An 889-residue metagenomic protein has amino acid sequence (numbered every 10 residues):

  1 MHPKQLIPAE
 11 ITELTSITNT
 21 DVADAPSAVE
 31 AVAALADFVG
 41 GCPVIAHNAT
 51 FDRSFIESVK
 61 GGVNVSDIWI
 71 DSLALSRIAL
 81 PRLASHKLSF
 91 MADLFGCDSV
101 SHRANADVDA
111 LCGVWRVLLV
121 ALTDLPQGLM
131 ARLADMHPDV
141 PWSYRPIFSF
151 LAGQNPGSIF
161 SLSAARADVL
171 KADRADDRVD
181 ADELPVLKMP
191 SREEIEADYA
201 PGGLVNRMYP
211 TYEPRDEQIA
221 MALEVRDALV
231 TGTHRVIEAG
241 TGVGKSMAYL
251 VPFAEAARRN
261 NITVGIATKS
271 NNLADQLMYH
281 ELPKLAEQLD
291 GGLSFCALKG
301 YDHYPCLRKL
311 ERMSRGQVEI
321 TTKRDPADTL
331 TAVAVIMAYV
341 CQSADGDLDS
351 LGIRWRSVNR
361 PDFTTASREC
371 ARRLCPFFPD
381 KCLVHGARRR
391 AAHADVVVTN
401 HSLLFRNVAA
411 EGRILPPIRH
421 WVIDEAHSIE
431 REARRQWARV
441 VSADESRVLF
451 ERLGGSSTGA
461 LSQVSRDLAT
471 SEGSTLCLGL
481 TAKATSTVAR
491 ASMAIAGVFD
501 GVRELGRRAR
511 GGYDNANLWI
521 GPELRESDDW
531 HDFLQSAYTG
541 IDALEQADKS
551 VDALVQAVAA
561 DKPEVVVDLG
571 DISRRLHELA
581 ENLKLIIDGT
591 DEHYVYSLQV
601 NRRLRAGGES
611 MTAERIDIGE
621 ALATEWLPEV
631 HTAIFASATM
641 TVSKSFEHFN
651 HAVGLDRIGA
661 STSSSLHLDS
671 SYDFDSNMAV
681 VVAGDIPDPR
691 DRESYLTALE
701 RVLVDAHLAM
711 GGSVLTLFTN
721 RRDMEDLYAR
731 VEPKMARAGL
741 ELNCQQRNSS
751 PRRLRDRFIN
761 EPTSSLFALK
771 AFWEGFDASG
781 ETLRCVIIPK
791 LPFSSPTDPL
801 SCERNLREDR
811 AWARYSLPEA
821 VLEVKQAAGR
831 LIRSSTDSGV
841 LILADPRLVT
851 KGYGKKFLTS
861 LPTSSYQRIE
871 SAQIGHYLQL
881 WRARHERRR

Functional and structural regions predicted by a protein language model:
M1-I68, P81-H102: Conserved non-catalytic scaffold segment of RNase H-like nuclease domains
K4, A181-D182, I195-G203, N261-T263 (+5 more regions): A substrate-engagement module of RecA-like helicase motors
R116-R192: Acidic two-metal-ion nuclease catalytic site recognized across multiple nuclease folds, prominently DnaQ/RNase D-T
M189-I237: Conserved pre-motif I regulatory segment
V230-P252: Walker A/P-loop
D275, P283, S367-V396, N400-T539 (+1 more regions): Signature of the SF2 helicase/ATPase Hel1-core->accessory helical subdomain module
P361-V397, F405, A410-G412, I541-G684 (+3 more regions): A contiguous, basic/glycine-rich beta-loop/short-helix subdomain that forms a polymer-engagement track
S671, A683-S694, Q746-V849: Conserved RecA-like P-loop NTPase helicase motor core
